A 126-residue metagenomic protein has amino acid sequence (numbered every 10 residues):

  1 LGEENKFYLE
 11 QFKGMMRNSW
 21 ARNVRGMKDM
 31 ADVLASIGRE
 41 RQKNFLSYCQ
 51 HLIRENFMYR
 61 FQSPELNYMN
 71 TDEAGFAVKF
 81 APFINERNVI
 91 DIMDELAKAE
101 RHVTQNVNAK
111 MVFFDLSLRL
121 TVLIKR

Functional and structural regions predicted by a protein language model:
L1-Y48, L52-R126: Charged, glycine-rich active-site and insertion segments that engage polyanionic ligands
